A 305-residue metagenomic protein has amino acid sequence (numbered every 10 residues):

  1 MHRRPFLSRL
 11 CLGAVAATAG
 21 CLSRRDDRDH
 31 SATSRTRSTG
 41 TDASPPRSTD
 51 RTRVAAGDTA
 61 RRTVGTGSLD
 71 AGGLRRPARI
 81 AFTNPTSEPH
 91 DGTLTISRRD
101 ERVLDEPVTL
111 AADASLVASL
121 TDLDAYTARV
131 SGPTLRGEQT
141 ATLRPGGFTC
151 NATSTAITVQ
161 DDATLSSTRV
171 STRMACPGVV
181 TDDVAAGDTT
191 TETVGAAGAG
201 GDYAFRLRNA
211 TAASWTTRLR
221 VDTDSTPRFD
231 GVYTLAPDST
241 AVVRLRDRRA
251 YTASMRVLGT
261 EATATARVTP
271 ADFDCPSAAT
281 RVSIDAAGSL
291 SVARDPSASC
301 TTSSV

Functional and structural regions predicted by a protein language model:
M1-V305: Terminal disorder- and signal-encoded targeting elements
